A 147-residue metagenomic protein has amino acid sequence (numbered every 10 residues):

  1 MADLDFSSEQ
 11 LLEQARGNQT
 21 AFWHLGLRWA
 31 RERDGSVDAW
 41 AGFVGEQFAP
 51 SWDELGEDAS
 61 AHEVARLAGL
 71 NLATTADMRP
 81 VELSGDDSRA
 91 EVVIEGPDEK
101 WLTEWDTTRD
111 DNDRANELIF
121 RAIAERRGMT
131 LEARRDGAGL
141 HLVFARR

Functional and structural regions predicted by a protein language model:
M1-E91, D98-A115, A133-R147: N-terminal accessory segment detector
E117-A133: Low-complexity, intrinsically disordered Gly/Pro/Thr-rich segments
